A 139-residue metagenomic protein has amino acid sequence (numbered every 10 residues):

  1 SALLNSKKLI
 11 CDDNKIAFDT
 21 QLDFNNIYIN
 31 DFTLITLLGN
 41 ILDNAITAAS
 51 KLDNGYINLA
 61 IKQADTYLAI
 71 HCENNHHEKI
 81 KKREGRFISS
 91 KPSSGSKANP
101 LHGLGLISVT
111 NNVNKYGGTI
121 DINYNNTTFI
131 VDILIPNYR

Functional and structural regions predicted by a protein language model:
S1-N14: Short beta-to-alpha transition helix within the HATPase_c
F18-F24, Q63-D65, Y124: Heptad-repeat coiled-coil segments of the DHp/HisKA dimerization-phosphoacceptor module
F18-L38: Conserved short strand/loop->alpha-helix "switch" segment adjacent to the catalytic nucleotide/phosphoryl-transfer site
D31-N54, K115: Conserved ATP-binding N-box helix of the HATPase_c
L52, Y56-T66: Short beta-strand/loop element within the Bergerat-fold HATPase_c
L68-G103: Glycine-rich/acidic phosphate-handling loop/turn and adjacent ATP-lid/helix of nucleotide-binding kinase/ATPase domains
E78, N125-D132: Glycine-rich nucleotide-binding loop
S108-G117: Conserved glycine-/histidine-rich ATP-lid loop and adjacent helix of the Bergerat-fold HATPase_c
